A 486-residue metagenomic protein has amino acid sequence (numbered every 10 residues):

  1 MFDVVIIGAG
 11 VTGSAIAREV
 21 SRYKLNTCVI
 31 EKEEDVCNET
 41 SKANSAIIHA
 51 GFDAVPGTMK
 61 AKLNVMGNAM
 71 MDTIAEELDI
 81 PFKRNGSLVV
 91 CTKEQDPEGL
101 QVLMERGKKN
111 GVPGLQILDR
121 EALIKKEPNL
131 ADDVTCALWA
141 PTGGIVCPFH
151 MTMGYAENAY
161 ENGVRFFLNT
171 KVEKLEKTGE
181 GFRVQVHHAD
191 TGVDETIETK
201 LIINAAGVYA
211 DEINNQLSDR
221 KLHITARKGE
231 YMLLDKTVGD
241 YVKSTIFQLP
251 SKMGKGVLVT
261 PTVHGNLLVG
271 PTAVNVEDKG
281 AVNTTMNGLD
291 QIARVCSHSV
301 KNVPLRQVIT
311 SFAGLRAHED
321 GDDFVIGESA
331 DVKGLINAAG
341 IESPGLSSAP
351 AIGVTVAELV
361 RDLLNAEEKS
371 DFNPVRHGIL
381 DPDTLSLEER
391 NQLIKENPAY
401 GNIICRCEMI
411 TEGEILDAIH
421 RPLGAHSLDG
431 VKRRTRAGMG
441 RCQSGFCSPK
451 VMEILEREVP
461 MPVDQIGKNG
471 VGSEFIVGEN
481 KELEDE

Functional and structural regions predicted by a protein language model:
F2-V29: N-terminal Rossmann-like FAD-binding beta1-loop-alpha1 element of flavoenzymes
A15, L175-G270, V274-T285, R294 (+2 more regions): Flavin-dependent oxidoreductases
R22-K42: Glycine-rich FAD pyrophosphate-binding loop
A46-K126, G256-V257: Dinucleotide-binding Rossmann-like beta1-alpha1 core, especially the glycine-rich loop that anchors the ADP
V55, K62-V65, V90-G99, W139-E157 (+4 more regions): Short beta-strand to alpha-helix junction loop
W139-K200: Helical element adjacent to the flavin cofactor pocket in flavoenzyme catalytic cores
G254, V263-H264, G280-I403, I410-L423 (+2 more regions): C-terminal catalytic lobe of FAD-dependent flavoproteins
G280, T411-P422, G445-V463: Iron-sulfur (Fe-S) cluster-binding segments and ferredoxin-like electron-carrier domains, especially [2Fe-2S]
